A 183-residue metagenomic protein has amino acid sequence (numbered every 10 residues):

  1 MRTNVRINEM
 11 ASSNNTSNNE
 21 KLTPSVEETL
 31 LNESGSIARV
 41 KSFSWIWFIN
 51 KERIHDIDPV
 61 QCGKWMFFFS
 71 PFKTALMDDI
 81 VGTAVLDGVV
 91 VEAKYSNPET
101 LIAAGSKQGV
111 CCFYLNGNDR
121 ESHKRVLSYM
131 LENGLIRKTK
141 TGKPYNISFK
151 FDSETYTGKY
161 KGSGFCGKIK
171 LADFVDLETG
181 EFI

Functional and structural regions predicted by a protein language model:
M1-C62, K73-T74, E154-I183: Charge-rich, low-complexity segments
I46-R53, D58-P59, E92-S106: RNA-recognition motif
Q61-W65, K107-G109: Core residues of folded domains in eukaryotic genome-function proteins
G63-W65, M77-T83: Aromatic- and glycine-enriched beta-alpha-beta binding-site module
F68-A75, G117: Short, surface-exposed ligand-recognition loops at beta-strand->loop->(often short) alpha-helix junctions that present
K73-I80, H123-K124: Ser/Thr-Pro-rich, acidic low-complexity intrinsically disordered regions of eukaryotic RNA-binding
T83-Y95, M130-T139: A common structural junction motif
I102-I183: Structured partner-binding subdomains within large eukaryotic complex subunits
